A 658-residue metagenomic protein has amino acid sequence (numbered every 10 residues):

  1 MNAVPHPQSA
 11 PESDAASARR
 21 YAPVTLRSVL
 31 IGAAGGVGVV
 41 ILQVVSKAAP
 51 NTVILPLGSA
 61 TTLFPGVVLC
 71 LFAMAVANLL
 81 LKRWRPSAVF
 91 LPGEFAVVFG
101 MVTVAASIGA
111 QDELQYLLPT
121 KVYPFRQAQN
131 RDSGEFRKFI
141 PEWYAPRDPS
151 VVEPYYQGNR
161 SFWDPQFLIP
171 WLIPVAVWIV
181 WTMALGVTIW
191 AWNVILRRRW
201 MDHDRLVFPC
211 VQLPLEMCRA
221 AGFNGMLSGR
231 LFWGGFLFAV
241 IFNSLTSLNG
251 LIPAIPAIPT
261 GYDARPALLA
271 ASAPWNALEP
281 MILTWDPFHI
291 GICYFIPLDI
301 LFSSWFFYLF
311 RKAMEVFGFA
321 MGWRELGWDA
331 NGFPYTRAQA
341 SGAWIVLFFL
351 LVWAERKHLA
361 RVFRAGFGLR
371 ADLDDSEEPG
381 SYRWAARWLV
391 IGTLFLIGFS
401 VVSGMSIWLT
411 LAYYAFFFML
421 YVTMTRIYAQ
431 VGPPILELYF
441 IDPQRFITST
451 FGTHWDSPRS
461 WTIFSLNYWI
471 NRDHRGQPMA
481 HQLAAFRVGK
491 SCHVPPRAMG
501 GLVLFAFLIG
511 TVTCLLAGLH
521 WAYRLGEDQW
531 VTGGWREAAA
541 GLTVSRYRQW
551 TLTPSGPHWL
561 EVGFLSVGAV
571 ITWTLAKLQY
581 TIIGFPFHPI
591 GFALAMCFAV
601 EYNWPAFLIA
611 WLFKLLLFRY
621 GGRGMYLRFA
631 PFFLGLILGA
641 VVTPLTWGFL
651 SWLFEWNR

Functional and structural regions predicted by a protein language model:
N2-H6, D14, A18-Y468, R472-P478 (+7 more regions): Transmembrane-helix bundle segments that line or gate the permeation/cavity pathway in multi-pass membrane proteins
Y294-I296, F486-L502, Q549-E601, R619-G639: Hydrophobic alpha-helical bundle architecture
N331-P334, L504-L508: Membrane-embedded transmembrane-helix bundle of lipid-linked glycan/lipid transferases
R524-G556, F587-G591: Membrane-interface interhelical connector segments
A610-L616: Long, compositionally biased intrinsically disordered regions
